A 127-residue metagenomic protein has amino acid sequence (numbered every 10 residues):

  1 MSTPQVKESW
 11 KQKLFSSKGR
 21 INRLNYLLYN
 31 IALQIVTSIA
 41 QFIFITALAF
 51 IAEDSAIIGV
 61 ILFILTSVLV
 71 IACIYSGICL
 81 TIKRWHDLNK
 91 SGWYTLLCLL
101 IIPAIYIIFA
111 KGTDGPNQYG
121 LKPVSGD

Functional and structural regions predicted by a protein language model:
M1-V36, G77-W93, Y106-D127: Membrane-interface extramembranous regions at the lipid-water interface
S2, Q34-I74: Membrane-helix interface segments in multi-pass membrane proteins
I57-G77, L88-A110: Selective recognition of hydrophobic, aromatic-rich stretches within alpha-helical transmembrane segments of polytopic
